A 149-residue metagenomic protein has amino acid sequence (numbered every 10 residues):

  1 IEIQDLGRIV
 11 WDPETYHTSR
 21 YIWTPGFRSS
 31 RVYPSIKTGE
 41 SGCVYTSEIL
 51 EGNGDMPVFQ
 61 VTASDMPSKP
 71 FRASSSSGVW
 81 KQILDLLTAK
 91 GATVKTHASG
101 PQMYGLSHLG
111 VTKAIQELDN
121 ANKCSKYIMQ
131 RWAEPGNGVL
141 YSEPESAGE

Functional and structural regions predicted by a protein language model:
I1-D65: Long, contiguous regulatory modules within eukaryotic nuclear regulatory proteins
M66-E149: Polybasic, proline/glycine-rich intrinsically disordered low-complexity segments
